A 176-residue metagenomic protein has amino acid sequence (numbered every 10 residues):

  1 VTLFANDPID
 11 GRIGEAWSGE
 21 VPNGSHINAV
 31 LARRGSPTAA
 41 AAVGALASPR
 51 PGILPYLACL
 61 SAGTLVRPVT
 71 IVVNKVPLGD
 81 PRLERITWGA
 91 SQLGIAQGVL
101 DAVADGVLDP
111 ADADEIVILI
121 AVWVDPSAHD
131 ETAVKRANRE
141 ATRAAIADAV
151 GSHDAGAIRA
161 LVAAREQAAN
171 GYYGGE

Functional and structural regions predicted by a protein language model:
V1-E176: Accessory interaction regions appended to the cores of large information-processing enzymes
